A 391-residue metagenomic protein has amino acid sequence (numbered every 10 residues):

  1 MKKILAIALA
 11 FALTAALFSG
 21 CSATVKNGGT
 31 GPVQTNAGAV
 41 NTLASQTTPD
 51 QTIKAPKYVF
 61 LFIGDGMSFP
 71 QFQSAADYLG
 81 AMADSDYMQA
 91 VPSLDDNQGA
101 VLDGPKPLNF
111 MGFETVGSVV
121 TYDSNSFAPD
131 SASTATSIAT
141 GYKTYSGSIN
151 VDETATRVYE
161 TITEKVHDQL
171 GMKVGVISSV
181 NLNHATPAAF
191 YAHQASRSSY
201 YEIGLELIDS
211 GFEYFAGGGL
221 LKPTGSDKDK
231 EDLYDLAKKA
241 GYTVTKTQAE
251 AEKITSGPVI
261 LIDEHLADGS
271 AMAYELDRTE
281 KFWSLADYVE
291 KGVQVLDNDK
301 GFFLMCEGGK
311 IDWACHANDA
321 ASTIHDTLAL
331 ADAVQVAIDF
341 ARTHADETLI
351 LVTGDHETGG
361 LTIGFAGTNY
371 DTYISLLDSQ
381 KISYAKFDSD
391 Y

Functional and structural regions predicted by a protein language model:
M1-A8: Positively charged n-region of N-terminal signal peptides that target proteins for export
A8, N181, G219: Residues that line or immediately flank small-molecule/substrate-binding pockets and catalytic motifs
L9, L13-L17: Hydrophobic core
L17-A37, T42: Sec-dependent signal peptide cleavage junction
N41-S45, P49-D77, I138-D152, T156-H167 (+3 more regions): Mobile, glycine-rich extracellular loop/lid and propeptide segments that shape or gate substrate/ligand access
I53-Y58, M67-T136, H184-Y391: A post-motif C-terminal structural segment
